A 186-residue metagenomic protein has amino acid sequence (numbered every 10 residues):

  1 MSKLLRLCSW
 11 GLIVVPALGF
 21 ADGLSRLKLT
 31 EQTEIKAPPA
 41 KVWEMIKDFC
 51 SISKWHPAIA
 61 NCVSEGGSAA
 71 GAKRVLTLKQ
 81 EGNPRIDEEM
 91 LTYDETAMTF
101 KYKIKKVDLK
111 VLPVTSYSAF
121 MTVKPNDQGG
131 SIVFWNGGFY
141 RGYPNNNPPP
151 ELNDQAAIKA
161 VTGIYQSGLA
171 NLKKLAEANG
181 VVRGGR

Functional and structural regions predicted by a protein language model:
M1-S9: Bacterial N-terminal signal peptides that target proteins for export
C8-A17: Bacterial N-terminal signal peptides
L18-G66: Hydrophobic ligand-binding cavity/cleft-lining segments
S25-L27, S68-A70, G82, T115 (+1 more regions): Residue-level preference for beta-strand/loop junctions
E31-T33, I86-T92, S116-P125: Hydrophobic/aromatic beta-strand elements that line small-molecule binding cavities or substrate pockets in beta-rich
P38-P39, M45-D48, A157, V161 (+1 more regions): Stable alpha-helical elements in mature extracytoplasmic
K54, V63-L112, S167, N171 (+1 more regions): Glycine-rich portal/gate segments that line the openings of hydrophobic small-molecule binding cavities
V107-G163: Beta-strand/loop substructures that line and gate deep hydrophobic ligand-binding cavities in soluble
